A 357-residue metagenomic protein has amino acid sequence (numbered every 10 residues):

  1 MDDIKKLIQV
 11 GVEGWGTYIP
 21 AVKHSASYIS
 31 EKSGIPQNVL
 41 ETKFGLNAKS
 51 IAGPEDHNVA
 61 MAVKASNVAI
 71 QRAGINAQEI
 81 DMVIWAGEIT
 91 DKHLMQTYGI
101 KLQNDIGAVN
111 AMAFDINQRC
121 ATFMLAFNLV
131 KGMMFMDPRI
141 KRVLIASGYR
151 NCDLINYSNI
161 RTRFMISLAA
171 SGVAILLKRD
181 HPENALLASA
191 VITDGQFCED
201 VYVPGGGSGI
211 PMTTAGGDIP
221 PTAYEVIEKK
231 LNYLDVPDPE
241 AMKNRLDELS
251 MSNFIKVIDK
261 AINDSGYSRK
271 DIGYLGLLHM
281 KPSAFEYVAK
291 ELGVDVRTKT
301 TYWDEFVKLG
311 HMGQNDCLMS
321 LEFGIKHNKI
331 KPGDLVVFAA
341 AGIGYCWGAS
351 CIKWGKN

Functional and structural regions predicted by a protein language model:
M1-Y28, M124-Y202, D316, L321-N357: Conserved beta-strand-centric core segments of catalytic alpha/beta enzyme folds
I4-K6, V63, N67-I70, R161-E305: Hydrophobic pocket-lining "lid/loop/helix" segments that shape and contact the acyl-thioester
Q9-E55, M61: N-terminal glycine-rich anion-binding loop in soluble enzyme alpha/beta folds
Y28-E31, I35, T90-I100, S283: A structural motif shared across PLP-dependent enzymes of the aminotransferase-like
L46-A48, M82-I84, N104-N117, L154-N159 (+1 more regions): Glycine/charged-rich beta-loop-alpha catalytic/anionic-binding loops adjacent to active sites
A48-P54, I89, M112-I116, I160-R163 (+2 more regions): A short glycine/serine-rich beta->alpha loop
V59, V63-S66, T90-D91, M95 (+6 more regions): Claisen-condensing/thiolase-fold acyl-transfer catalytic domains that form or cleave C-C bonds in fatty acid
A77-I89: Membrane helical hairpin/interfacial module
